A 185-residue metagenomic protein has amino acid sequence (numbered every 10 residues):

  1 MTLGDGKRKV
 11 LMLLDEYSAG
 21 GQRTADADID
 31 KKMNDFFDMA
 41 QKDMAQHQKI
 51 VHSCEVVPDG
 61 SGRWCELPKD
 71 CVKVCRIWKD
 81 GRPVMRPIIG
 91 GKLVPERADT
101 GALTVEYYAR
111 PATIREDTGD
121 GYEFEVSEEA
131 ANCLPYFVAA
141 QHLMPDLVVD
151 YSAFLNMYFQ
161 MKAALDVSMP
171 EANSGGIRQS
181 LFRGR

Functional and structural regions predicted by a protein language model:
M1-D35, K42: Long, hydrophobic N-terminal alpha-helical segment
M1-M12, R82-R185: Internal mixed-charge
M33-I50, L165: Short, basic alpha-helical nucleic acid-contact segments in DNA-binding proteins and DNA transaction factors
H47-E55, E171-R178: Short glycine-rich, low-complexity/disordered patches
V51-K69: Extended beta-strand solenoid/passenger and fiber regions
W64-D80: Solvent-exposed beta-hairpin/edge-strand motifs
